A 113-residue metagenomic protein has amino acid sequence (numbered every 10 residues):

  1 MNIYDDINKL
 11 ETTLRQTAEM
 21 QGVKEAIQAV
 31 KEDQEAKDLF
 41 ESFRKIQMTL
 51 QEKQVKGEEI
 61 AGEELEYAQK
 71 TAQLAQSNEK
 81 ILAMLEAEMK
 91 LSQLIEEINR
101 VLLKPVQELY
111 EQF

Functional and structural regions predicted by a protein language model:
M1-F113: Terminal, compositionally biased segments used for targeting/anchoring and flexible tails
